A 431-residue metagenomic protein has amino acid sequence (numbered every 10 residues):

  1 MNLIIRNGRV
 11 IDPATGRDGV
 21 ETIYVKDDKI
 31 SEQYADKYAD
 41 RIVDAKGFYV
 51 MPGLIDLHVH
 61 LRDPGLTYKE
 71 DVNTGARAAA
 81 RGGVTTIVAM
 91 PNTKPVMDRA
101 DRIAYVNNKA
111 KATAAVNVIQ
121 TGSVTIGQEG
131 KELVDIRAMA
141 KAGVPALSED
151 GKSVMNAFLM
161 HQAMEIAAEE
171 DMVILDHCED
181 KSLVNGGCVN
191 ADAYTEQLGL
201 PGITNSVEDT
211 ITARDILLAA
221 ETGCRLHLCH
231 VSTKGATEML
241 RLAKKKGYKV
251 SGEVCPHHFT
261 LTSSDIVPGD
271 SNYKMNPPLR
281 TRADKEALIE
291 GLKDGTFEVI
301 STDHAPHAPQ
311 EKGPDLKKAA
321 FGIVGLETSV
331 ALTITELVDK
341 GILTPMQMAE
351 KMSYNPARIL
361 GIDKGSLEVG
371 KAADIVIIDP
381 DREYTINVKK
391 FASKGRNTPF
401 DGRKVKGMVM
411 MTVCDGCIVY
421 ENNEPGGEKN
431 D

Functional and structural regions predicted by a protein language model:
M1-G53: Histidine-rich, glycine-flanked metal-binding segment
G8, D28, G47, H58 (+15 more regions): Divalent metal-coordination and catalytic microenvironments
G8, D315-K318, A372-D431: C-terminal cap of metal-dependent C-N hydrolases
K46-A110: Metal-associated gating/positioning segment near the N- to mid-region
L57-E70, T93, I119-E132, P201-N205: Active-site mouth loops of central-metabolism enzymes
A100-N117, E165-D176, L332: Alpha-helix-loop-beta-strand connector modules within alpha/beta enzyme cores
L133-I300: Histidine/acidic residue-rich metal-binding segments in metalloenzymes
Q197-R225, N272, K293-D294, E298-I300 (+1 more regions): His/Asp/Glu-enriched, well-ordered alpha-helical/loop segment that forms or immediately abuts the divalent-metal
